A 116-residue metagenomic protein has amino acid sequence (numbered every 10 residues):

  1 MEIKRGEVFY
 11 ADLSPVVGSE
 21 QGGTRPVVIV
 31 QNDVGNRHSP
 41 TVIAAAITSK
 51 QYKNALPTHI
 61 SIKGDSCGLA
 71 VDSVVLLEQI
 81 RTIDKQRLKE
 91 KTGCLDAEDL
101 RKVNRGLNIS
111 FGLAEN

Functional and structural regions predicted by a protein language model:
M1-N116: Conserved functional hotspots at enzyme active or ligand-binding sites that engage polyanionic ligands
